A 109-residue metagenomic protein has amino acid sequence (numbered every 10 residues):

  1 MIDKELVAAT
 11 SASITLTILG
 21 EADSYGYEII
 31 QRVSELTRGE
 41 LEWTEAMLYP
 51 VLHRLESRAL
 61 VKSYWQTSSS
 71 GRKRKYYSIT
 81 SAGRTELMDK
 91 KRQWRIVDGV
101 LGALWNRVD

Functional and structural regions predicted by a protein language model:
M1-E5, W65-Q66: Short beta-strand/turn micro-motifs at beta-sheet edges
D3-M47: N-terminal helix-turn-helix DNA-binding core of bacterial DNA-binding proteins
K4-E5, A59, V108: Short, contiguous hydrophobic alpha-helices characteristic of membrane insertion segments
V33, T37, W65-T67, S81-G83: Short, well-ordered turn and helix-capping elements at secondary-structure junctions
Y49-E56: Short, hydrophobic-biased segments on the C-terminal half of alpha helices that form "recognition helices"
E56-K73, S78: Beta-hairpin "wing" of winged helix-turn-helix
K73-K91: Basic, amphipathic "hinge/linker" alpha-helix immediately C-terminal to the N-terminal HTH DNA-binding motif
T85-D109: Amphipathic alpha-helical dimerization/coiled-coil segments that flank or bridge DNA-binding/regulatory modules
